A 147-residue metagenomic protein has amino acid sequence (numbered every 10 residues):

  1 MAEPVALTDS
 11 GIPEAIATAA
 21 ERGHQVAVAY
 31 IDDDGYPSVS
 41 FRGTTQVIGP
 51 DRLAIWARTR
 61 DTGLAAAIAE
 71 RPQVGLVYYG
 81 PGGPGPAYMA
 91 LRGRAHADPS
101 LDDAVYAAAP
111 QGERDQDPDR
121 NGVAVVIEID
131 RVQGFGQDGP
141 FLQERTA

Functional and structural regions predicted by a protein language model:
M1-A147: Binding-site signature for planar aromatic cofactors or substrates
